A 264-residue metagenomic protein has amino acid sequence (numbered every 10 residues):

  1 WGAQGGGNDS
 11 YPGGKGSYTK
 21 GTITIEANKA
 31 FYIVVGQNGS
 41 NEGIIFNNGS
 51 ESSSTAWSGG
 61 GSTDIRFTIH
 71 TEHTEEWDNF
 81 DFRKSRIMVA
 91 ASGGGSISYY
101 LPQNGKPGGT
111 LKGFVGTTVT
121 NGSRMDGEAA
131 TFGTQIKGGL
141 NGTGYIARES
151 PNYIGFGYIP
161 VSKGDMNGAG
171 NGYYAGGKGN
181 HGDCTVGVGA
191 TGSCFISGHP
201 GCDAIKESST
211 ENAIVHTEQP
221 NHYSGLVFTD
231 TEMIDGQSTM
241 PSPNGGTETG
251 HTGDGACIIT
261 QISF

Functional and structural regions predicted by a protein language model:
W1-S10: Calcium-regulated, polybasic anionic-phospholipid
G2, F67-I69, Q261: Residue-level signal for short segments within beta-strands and strand-turn junctions of well-structured beta-sheet
G6-G7, N41-T55, H70-D81, E207-E218 (+2 more regions): Low-complexity, polar-biased intrinsically disordered regions enriched in Pro/Ser/Thr/Gly
G13-T131, I136, Y174-G177: Secretome/extracellular-domain signature
G21-I23, S62, G109, G116-V119 (+9 more regions): Intrinsically disordered/low-complexity terminal segments and short unstructured peptides
T118-M125, A129-T143, A147-Y153, T252-G255: C-terminal functional modules
I154-F264: Extracellular low-complexity, Gly/Ser/Thr-rich intrinsically disordered linkers and protease-sensitive activation/hinge
